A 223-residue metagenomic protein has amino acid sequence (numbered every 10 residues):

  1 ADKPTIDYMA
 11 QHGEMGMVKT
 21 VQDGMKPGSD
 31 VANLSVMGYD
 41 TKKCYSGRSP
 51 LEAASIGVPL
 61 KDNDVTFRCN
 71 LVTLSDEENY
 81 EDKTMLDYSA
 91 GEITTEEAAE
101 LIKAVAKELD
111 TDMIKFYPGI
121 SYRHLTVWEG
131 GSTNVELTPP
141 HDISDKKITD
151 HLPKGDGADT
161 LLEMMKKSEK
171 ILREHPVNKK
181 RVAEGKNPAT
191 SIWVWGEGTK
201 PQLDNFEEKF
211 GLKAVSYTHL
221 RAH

Functional and structural regions predicted by a protein language model:
A1-A106: Active-site nucleophile/metal-coordination loop of metallo-enzymes that catalyze phosphate/sulfate and related
I6-A10, L60-N63, K115-P118, K180-E184 (+1 more regions): A general structural signal for short secondary-structure junctions and capping/turn motifs
E14-G16, F67-C69, Y122-H124, P188-S191 (+1 more regions): Structural beta-strand/beta-sheet cores of well-ordered domains, especially the beta-sheet scaffolds that support
M15-V18, T111-Y117, A214: Short secondary-structure junctions
P27-A32, H124-W128, Q202-L203: Short, solvent-exposed polar/charged micro-motifs at secondary-structure junctions
S89-S191, E197: Glycine-rich, mobile lid/loop segments that gate access to catalytic sites or pores
R181-Y217: Acidic, glycine-rich loop-and-beta core segments that form the ion-binding/anion-interacting portion of active sites
T218-H223: Conserved small/polar residues in nucleotide/adenosyl-binding loops
